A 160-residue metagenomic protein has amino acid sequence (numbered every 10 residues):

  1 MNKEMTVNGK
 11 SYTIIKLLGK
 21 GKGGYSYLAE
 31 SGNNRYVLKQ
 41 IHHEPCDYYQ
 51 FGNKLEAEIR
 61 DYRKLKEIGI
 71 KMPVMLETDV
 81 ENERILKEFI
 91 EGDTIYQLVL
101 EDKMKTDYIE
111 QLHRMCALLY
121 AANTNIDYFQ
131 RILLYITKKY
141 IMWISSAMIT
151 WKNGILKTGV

Functional and structural regions predicted by a protein language model:
M1-I15: Juxta-kinase regulatory segment immediately upstream of eukaryotic protein kinase catalytic domains
I14-E56: ATP-binding glycine-rich loop module of kinase domains
Q50-I68: The N-lobe alphaC helix and its flanking beta3-alphaC-beta4 segment of protein kinase-like domains, centered on
F51, I70-I109: Conserved structural core of kinase catalytic domains
M115-N123: Conserved hydrophobic alpha-helix
N123-Q130: Catalytic-loop of the protein kinase fold
T124, T137-V160: C-lobe/activation-segment region of protein kinase-like
R131-Y135: Hydrophobic residue at the +6 position relative to the catalytic HRD Asp in the kinase catalytic loop
